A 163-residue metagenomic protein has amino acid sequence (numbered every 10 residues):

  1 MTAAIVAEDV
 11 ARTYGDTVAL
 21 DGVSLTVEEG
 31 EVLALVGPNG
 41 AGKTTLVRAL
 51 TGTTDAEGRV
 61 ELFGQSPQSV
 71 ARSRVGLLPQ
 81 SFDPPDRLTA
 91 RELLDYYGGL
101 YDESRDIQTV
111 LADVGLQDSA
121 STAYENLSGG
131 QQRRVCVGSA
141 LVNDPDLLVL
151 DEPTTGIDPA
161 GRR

Functional and structural regions predicted by a protein language model:
L33-P38: The feature captures the beta-strand-to-loop junction immediately N-terminal to the Walker
A56-A71: Conserved ABC transporter NBD signature motif
D95, G99-S119: Conserved ABC ATPase "signature" region
C136-V137, I157: Hydrophobic anchor residue at the start of the ABC signature
L141-V142: ABC ATPase C-loop
L148-E152: Catalytic Walker B motif of ABC-type/P-loop ATPase nucleotide-binding domains
